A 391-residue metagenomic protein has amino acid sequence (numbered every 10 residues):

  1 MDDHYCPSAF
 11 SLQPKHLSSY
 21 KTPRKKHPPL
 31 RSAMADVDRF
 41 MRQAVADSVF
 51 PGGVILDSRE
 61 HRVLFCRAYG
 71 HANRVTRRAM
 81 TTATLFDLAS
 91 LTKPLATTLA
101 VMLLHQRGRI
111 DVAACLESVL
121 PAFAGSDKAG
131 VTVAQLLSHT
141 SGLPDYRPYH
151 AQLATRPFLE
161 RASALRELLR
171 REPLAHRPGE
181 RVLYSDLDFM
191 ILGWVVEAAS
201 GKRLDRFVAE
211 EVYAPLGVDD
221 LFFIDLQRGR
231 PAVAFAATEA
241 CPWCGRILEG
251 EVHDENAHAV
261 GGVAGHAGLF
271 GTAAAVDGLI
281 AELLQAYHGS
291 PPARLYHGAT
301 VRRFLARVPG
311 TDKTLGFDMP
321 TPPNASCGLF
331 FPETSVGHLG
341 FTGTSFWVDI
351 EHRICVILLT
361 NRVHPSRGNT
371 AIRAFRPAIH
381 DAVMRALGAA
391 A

Functional and structural regions predicted by a protein language model:
M1, C6-S18: Short, basic, low-complexity termini and linkers enriched in Ser/Thr/Gly/Pro that act as targeting/leader peptides
P29-L88, R109-D111, D254, P332 (+2 more regions): Short, conserved catalytic-motif segment at the N-terminal edge
D38-M41, I55, H61, T84-A113 (+4 more regions): Active-site SXXK
F65-N73, L339, L359-V363: Short beta->alpha transition motifs characteristic of CBS
C66, N73, S126-T334: Short, surface-exposed loop or secondary-structure junction motifs that flank catalytic or metal-binding residues
D111-S126, A214-L216: Short, glycine/proline-biased beta-turn/loop segments that scaffold the active-site neighborhood
T342-E351, C355: Short, surface-exposed beta-strand/loop micro-motifs that present aromatic residues
H364-A390: Generic C-terminus detector
